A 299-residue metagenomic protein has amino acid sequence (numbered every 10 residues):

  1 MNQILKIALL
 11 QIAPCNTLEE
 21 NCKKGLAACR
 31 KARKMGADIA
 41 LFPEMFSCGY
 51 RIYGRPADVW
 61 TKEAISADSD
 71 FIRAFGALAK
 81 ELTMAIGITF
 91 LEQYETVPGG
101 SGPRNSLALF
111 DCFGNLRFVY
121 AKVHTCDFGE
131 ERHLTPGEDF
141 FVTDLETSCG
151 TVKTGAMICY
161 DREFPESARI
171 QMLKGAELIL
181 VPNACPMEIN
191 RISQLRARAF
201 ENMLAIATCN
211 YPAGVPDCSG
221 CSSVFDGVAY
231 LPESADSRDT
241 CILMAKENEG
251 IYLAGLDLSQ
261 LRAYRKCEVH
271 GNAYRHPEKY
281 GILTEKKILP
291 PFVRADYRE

Functional and structural regions predicted by a protein language model:
N2-A8: Extreme N-terminal starter segment of soluble prokaryotic enzymes
Q11-T17: Short polar catalytic/cofactor-binding loops
L18, A27-F113, R117-V119, C185-N202: Cys-nucleophile CN-hydrolase/nitrilase-fold catalytic domain and related Cys-dependent amidase chemistry that acts on
E20-C29, F164-R169: Short, acidic/polar
A67, Y94-K174, P182-N183, M187-A197 (+2 more regions): Active-site catalytic loop in hydrolytic enzyme cores
A67-G87, R162-Y252: CN hydrolase (nitrilase-like) catalytic-core segments centered on the catalytic cysteine and neighboring Lys/Glu
P212-E299: C-terminal beta-strand edge segments of enzyme domains
